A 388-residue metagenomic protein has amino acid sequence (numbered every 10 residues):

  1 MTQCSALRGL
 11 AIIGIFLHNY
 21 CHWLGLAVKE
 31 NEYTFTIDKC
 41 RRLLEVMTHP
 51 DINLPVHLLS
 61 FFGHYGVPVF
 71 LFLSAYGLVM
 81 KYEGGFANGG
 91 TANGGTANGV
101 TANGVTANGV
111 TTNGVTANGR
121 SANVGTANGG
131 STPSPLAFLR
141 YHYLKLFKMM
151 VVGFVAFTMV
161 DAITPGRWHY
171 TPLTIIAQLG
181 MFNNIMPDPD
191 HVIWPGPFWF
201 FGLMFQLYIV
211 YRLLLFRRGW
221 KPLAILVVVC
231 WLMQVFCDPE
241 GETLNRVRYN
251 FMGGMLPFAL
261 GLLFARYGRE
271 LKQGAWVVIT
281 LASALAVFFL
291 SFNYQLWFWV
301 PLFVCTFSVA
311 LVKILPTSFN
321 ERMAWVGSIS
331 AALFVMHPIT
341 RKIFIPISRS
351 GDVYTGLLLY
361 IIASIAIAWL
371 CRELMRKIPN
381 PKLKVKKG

Functional and structural regions predicted by a protein language model:
M1-C230, R349-G388: Membrane-cytosol interface segments of multi-pass membrane proteins, especially ER/Golgi lipid-handling enzymes
T2, L54-V67, P189-L203, C237-L260 (+3 more regions): Interfacial loop-to-helix transition and helix-capping segments at the boundaries of transmembrane helices
I13-Y20, M159, L179-M186, V227-E240 (+2 more regions): Aromatic-anchored segments of alpha-helical transmembrane domains
Y76-F86, L213-G219, F236-P239, L260-E270 (+3 more regions): Structural signal for the C-terminal ends of transmembrane alpha-helices and the immediately following loop
S134-L136, F157-P165, M181-V192, V210-L213 (+5 more regions): Short juxtamembrane and helix-loop transition motifs at transmembrane-helix boundaries in membrane proteins
L136-K145, G274-L285: Interfacial transmembrane-helix boundary/kink motif in multi-pass membrane proteins
G219-A224, L271-I279, E321: Membrane-interfacial entry segments at the cytosolic side of transmembrane helices
A284-N380: Alpha-helical transmembrane segments of multi-pass integral membrane proteins
